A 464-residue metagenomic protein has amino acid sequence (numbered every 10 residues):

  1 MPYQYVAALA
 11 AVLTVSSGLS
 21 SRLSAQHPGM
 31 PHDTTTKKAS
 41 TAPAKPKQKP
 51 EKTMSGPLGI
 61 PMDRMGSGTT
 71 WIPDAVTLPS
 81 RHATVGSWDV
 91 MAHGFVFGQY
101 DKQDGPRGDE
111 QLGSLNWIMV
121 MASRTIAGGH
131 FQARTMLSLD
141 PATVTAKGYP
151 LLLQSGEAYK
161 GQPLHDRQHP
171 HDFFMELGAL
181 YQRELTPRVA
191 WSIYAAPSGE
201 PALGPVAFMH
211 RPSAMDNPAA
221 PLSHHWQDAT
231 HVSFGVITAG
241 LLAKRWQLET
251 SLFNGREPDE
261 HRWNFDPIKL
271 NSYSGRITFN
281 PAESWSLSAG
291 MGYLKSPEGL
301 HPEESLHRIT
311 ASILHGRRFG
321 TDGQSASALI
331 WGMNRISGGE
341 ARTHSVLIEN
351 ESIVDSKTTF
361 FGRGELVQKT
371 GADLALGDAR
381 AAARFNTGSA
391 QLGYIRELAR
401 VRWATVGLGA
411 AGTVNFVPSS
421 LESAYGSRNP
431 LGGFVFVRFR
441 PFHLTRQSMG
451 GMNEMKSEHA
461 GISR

Functional and structural regions predicted by a protein language model:
L23-Q99, G108-D109, M121-H130, R134-M136 (+1 more regions): N-terminal periplasmic/intermembrane-space "pro-region" immediately following the signal or transit peptide
S80-R81, G94, I118-R124, L177-R183 (+8 more regions): Residues on the lipid-exposed face of transmembrane beta-strands in outer-membrane beta-barrel proteins
W88, E110-I118, H171-L177, H231-I237 (+7 more regions): Residues that define the transmembrane beta-barrel architecture of outer-membrane proteins
V90, A127-F131, P187-W191, L241 (+6 more regions): Repeated loop/turn-to-beta-strand initiation elements of outer-membrane beta-barrel proteins
V96-D104, L137-T143, A195-P201, A243-R245 (+8 more regions): Transmembrane beta-strands of outer-membrane beta-barrel pores
V144-T278: Surface-exposed coil loops of outer-membrane beta-barrel proteins
A243-Q247, S251, I268, T278-A379 (+1 more regions): Detector for outer-membrane/organellar transmembrane beta-barrel domains, recognizing the amphipathic beta-strand
L392, S427-R464: Outer-membrane beta-barrel "beta-signal"
